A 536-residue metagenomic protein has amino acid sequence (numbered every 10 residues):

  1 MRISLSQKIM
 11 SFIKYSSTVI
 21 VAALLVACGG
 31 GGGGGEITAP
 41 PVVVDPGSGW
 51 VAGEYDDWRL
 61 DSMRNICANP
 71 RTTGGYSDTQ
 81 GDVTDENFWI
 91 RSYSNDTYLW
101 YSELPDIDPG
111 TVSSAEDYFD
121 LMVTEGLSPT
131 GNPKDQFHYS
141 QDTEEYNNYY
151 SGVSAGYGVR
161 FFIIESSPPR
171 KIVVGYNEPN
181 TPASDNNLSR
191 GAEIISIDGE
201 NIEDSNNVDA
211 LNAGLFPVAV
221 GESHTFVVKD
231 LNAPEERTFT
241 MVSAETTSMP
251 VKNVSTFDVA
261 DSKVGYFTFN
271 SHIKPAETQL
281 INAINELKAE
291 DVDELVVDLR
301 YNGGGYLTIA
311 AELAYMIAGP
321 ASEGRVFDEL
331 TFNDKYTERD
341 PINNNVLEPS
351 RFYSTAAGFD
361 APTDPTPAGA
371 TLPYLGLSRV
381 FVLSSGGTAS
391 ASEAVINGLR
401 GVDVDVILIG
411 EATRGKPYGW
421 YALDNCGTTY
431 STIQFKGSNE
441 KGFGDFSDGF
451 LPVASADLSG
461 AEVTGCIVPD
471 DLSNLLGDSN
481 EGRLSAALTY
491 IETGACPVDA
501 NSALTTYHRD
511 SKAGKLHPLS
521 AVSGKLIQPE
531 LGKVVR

Functional and structural regions predicted by a protein language model:
I3-S17: Bacterial N-terminal signal peptides that target proteins for export
S4, Y149-S151, F216-V218, F257-D258 (+3 more regions): A general structural signal for short secondary-structure junctions and capping/turn motifs
K14, V83, T388: Aromatic-acidic/polar surface patches that form glycan- and anion
V21-A22, L60: Residue-level signal for mature regions of secreted extracellular proteins and peptides
L24-A27: C-terminal motif of bacterial Sec signal peptides marking the signal peptidase cleavage site
G31-L295, Y301-G303, T308-I309, Y315-S322 (+1 more regions): Flexible, low-complexity junctional segments that flank or bridge functional domains
V264-F267, S271-E294, G303-R536: C-terminal "post-core" interaction segments
